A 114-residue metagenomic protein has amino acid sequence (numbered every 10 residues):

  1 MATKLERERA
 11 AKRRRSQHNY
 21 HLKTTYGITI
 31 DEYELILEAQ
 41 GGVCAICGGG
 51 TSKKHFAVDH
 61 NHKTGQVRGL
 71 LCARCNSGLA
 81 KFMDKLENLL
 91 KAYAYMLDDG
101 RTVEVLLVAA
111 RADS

Functional and structural regions predicted by a protein language model:
M1-A57, H62-S114: Contiguous alpha-helical segments
